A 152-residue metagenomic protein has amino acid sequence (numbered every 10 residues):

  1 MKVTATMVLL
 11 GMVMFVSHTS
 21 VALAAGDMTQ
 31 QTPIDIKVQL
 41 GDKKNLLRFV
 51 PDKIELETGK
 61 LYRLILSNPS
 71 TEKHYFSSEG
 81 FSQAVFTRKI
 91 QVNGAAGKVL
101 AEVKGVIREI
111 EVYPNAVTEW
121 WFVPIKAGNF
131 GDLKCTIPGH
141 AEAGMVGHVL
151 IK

Functional and structural regions predicted by a protein language model:
M1-V8: Bacterial N-terminal signal peptides that target proteins for export
M14-A22: C-terminal segment of classical bacterial N-terminal signal peptides
A22-A25, V103-K152: Extracellular/periplasmic metallocenter environments
Q30-L61: N-terminal edge beta-strand
L46, G94-V106: Short beta-strand and strand-turn-strand segments in soluble, beta-rich domains
L66-S70: Asparagine-centered strand-capping/turn motif at beta-strand->loop junctions
K73-G80, D132: Beta-strand acidic-aromatic groove motif in beta-rich domains, primarily in extracellular
S82-G94: Short aromatic-acidic-glycine turn motif
